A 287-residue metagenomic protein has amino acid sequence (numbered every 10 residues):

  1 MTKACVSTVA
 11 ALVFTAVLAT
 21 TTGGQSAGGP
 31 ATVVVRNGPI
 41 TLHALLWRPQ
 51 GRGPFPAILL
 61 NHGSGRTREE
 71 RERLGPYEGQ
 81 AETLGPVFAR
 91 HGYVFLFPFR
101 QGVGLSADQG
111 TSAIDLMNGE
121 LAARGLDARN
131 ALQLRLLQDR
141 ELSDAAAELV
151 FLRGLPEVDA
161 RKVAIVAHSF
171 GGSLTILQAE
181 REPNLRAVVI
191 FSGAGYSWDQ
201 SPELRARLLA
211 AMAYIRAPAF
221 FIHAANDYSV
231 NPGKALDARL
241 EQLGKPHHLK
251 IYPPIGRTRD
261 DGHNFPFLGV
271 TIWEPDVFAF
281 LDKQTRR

Functional and structural regions predicted by a protein language model:
Q25-G53: N-terminal cap/lid segment of alpha/beta-hydrolase-fold proteins
G53-F55, S64-A107, S197-W198, S229-V230: Short substrate-entry loop that stabilizes the transition state in hydrolases
P56, N61-G63, H223-A224: The conserved beta1-alpha1 loop
N61, P98-R100, F191, Y252: Alpha/beta-hydrolase
Q109-P156: Alpha/beta-hydrolase active-site loop
L137-Y214: Primarily recognizes the serine-hydrolase "nucleophile elbow" in alpha/beta-hydrolase and SGNH/GDSL folds
A187, G193-H248: The feature captures the conserved acid-bearing segment of alpha/beta-hydrolase catalytic domains
P246-R287: C-terminal catalytic histidine-bearing segment of alpha/beta-hydrolase fold enzymes
